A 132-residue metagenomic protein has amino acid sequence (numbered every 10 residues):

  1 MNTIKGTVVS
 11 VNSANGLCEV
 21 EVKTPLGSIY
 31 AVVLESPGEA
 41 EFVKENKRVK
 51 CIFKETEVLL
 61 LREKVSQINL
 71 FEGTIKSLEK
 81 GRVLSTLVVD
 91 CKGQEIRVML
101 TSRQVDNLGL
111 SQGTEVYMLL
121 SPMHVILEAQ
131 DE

Functional and structural regions predicted by a protein language model:
N2-K5, S10, P37-T74, R103-E132: Glycine/charge-rich catalytic "coupling/switch" loops of P-loop NTPases
T7-S10, V20, G27: Tandem CBS (Cystathionine beta-synthase) repeat/Bateman regulatory domains
V11-L17, L78-L84: Short, conserved beta-turn/loop elements at beta-strand boundaries and strand-helix junctions
A14, E35, G81, T101-S102: Residue-level structural signal for beta-strand termini and adjacent loop
N15, T24-L26, F53, R82 (+2 more regions): A generic beta-sheet turn/junction motif
E19-P25, V32-V33, T86-K92, M99: Short, acidic/hydrophobic/Gly-rich beta-strand patch recurrent on exposed beta strands that often constitutes part
S28-L34, I52, E95-T101, L119: A short macromolecule-binding patch
